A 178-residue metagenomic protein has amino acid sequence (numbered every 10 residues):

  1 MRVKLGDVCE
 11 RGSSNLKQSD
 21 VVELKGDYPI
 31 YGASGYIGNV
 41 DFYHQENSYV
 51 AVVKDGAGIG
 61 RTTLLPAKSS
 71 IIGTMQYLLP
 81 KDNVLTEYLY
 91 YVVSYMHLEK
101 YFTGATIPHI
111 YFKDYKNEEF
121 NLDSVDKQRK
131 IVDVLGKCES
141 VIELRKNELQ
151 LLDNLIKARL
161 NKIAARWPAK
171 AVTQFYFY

Functional and structural regions predicted by a protein language model:
M1-L16, D20-G32, E119-V132, L144-Y178: Non-catalytic DNA-recognition/assembly elements of restriction-modification systems
G32-Y95, T103-I107, Y111-Y115: A short beta-sheet element
T86, Y101-I107, D123-I131: Short, flexible active-site-proximal loops enriched in glycine and acidic residues
